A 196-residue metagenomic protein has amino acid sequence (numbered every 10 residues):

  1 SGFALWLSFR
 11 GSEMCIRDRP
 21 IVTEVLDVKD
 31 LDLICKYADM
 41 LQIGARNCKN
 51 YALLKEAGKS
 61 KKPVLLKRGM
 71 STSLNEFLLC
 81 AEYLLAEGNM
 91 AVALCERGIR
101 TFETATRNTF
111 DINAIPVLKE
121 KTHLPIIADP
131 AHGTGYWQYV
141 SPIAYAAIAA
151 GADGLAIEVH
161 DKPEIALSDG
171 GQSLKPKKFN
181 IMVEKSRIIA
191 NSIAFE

Functional and structural regions predicted by a protein language model:
S1-G11, I16: Single conserved hydrophobic/aromatic residue that forms the stacking wall/gate of nucleotide- or nucleobase-binding
I21-T23, L41-I43, V64, V92-E96 (+2 more regions): Hydrophobic faces of well-ordered beta-strands that scaffold small-molecule active sites in alpha/beta enzyme cores
L26-V28, R46, G69-S71, R97-T101 (+3 more regions): Active-site beta-loop-alpha junctions enriched in small/polar residues
K29-C35, E76-C80, Y136-A149: Catalytic cores of alpha/beta
A45-K49, A150-Q172: Glycine-rich phosphate-binding active-site loops on the catalytic face of alpha/beta enzymes
R46-N113: Conserved anion-binding
R107-N113, Q138-Y145, Q172-P176: Charged helix-capping and loop-helix junction motifs
K162-F195: C-terminal helical cap(s) of enzyme catalytic domains, especially alpha/beta-barrels
